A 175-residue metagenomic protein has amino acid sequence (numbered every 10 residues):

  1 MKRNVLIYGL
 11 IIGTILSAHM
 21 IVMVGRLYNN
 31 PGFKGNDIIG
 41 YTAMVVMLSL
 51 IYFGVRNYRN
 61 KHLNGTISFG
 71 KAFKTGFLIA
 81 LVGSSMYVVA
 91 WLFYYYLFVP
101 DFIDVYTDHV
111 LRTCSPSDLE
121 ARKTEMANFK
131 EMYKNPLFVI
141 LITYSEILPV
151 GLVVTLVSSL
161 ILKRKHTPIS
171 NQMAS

Functional and structural regions predicted by a protein language model:
M1-N4, R164-S175: Short, charged juxtamembrane terminal tails flanking transmembrane helices
M1-R56: Transmembrane alpha-helical insertion/packing segments
R3, I7-I11, K74-G83: Alpha-helical transmembrane segments of multi-pass membrane proteins
I15-M23, V46-I51, G83-W91, V150 (+2 more regions): Alpha-helical transmembrane segments of multipass membrane proteins
V55-K71: Membrane-helix interface/capping segments
V89-S117: Functional transmembrane-helix hotspots
L111-P136: Short membrane-interface loop/juxtamembrane segments of multi-pass integral membrane proteins
F138-H166: Transmembrane alpha-helical segments in integral membrane proteins
